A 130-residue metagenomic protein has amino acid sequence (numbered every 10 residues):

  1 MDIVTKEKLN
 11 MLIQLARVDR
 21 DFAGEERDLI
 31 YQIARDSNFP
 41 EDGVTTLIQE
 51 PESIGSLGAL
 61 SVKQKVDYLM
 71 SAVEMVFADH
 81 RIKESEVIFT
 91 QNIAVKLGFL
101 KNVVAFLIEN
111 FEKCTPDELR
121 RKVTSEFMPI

Functional and structural regions predicted by a protein language model:
M1-I130: Small-residue-enriched hydrophobic alpha-helices in membranes
